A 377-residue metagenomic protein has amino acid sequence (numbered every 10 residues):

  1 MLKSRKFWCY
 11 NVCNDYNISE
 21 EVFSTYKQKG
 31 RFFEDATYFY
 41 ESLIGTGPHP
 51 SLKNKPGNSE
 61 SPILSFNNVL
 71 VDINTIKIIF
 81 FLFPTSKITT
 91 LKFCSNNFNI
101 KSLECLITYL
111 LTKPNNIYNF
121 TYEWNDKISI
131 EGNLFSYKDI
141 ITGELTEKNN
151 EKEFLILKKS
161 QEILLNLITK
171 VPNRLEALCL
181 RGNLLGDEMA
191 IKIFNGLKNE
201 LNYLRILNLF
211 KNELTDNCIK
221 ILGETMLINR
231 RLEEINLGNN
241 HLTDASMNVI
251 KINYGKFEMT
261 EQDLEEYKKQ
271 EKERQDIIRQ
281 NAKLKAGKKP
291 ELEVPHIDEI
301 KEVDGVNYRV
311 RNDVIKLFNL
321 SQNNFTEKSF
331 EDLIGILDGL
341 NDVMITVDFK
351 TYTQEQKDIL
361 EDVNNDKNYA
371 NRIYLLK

Functional and structural regions predicted by a protein language model:
M1-K377: Leucine-rich tandem repeat or coiled-coil scaffolds
